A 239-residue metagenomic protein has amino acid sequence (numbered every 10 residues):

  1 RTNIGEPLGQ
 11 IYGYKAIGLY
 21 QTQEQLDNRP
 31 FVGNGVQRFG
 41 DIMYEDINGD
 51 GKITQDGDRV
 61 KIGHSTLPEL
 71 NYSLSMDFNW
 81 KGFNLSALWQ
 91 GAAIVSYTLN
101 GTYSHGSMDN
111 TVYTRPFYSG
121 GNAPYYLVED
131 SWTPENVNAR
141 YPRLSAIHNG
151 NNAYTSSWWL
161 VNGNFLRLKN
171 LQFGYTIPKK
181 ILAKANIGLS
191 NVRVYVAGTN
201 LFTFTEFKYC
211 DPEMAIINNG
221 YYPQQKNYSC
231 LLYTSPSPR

Functional and structural regions predicted by a protein language model:
R1-H64, F117-N136: Conserved small-residue
E6, Q10, A92-R193: Extracytoplasmic gating/loop element in the C-terminal half of outer-membrane beta-barrel translocons and assembly
L70, K81-F83, N164, G188-V192 (+1 more regions): Outer-envelope beta-barrel architecture signal
S73-S75, N170-G174, S229-L231: Membrane-embedded beta-strand positions in outer-membrane beta-barrel channels/transporters
W80-G82, G91-V95, N170, I177 (+1 more regions): Transmembrane beta-strands of outer-membrane beta-barrel pores
G82-S86, K180-I181: Repeated loop/turn-to-beta-strand initiation elements of outer-membrane beta-barrel proteins
A87, V194-V196, L232: Membrane-embedded beta-strand positions of outer-membrane beta-barrel proteins
Y233-R239: Conserved small/polar residues in nucleotide/adenosyl-binding loops
